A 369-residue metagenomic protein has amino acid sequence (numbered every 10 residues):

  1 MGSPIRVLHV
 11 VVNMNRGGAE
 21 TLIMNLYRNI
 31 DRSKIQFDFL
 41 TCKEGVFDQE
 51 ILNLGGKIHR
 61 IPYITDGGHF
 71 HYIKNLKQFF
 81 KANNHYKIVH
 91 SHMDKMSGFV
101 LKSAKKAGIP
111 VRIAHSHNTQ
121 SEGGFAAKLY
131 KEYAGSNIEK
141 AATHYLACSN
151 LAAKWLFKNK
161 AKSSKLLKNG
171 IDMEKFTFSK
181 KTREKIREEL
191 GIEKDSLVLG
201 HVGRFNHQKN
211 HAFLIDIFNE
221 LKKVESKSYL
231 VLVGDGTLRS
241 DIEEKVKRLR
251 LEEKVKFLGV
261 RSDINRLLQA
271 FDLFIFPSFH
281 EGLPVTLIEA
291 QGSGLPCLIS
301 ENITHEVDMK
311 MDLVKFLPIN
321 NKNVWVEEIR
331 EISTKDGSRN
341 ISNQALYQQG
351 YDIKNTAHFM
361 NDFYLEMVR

Functional and structural regions predicted by a protein language model:
G2-K74, F79, T237-R239, F363: N-terminal strand-loop element at the rim of the active site of nucleotide-sugar-dependent glycosyltransferases
E20-N25, L197, H201-E220, T237-E243: A conserved mid-protein helix/loop that constitutes part of the nucleotide-sugar donor-binding site
L40-T41, P296-S300, E306: Short hydrophobic beta-strand element within catalytic cores of glycosyltransferases and related nucleotide-activated
H59, K140-K181: Donor nucleotide-sugar binding/catalytic pocket of nucleotide-sugar-dependent glycosyltransferases
D66-H71, K154-K158, G170-E189, D195 (+1 more regions): Acidic anion/phosphate-binding donor-loop and adjacent secondary structure in glycosyltransferase catalytic cores
S91-S97, S116: Short His-centered aromatic/hydrophobic patch
V260, F279: Aromatic "clamp/platform" in nucleotide-sugar-dependent glycosyltransferases that forms part of the donor/acceptor
E306-T334, S338, K354: Change "using UDP/GDP/dTDP sugars" to "using nucleotide sugars
